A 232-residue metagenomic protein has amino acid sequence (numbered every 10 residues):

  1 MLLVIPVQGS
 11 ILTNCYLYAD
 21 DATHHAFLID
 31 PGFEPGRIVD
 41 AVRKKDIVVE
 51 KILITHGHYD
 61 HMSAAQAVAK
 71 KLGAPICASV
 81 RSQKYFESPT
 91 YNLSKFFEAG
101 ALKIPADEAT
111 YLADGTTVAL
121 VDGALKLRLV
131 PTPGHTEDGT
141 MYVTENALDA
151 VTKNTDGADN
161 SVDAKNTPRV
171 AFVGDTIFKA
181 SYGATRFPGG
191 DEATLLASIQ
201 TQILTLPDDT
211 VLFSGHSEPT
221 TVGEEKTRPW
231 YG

Functional and structural regions predicted by a protein language model:
M1-K45, Y142-E145, A164, R169-F172: Conserved beta-strand hairpin/beta-sheet module of binuclear metal-dependent hydrolase folds, prominently
I5-V7, L112, T132: Hydrophobic residues at beta-strand termini and immediately following loops that shape nucleotide-binding pockets
I11, E34, H58, S82 (+5 more regions): A generic "binding-loop/recognition-motif" signal
Y18, T55, T132: Conserved S/T- and glycine-rich ATP-binding loop of Class I adenylate-forming
F27, L53, I76, V170-F172 (+1 more regions): Residue-level marker for buried hydrophobic side chains located in beta-strands that build the well-ordered beta-sheet
E34-L125, L148-A150, Y231: Active-site HxH/HxHxD metal-binding segment of metal-dependent hydrolases
N92-K95, G123-G232: Metallo-beta-lactamase
